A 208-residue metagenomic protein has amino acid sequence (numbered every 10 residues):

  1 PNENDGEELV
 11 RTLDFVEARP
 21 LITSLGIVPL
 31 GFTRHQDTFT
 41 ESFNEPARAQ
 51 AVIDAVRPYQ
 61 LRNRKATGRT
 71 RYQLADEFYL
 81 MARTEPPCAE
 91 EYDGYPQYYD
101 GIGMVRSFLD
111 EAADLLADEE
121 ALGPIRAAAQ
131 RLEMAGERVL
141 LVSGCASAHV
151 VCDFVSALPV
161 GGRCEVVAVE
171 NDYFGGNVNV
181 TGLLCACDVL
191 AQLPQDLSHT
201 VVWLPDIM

Functional and structural regions predicted by a protein language model:
P1-T38, A47-E77: Conserved C-terminal portion of the radical SAM core fold that forms the substrate/S-adenosylmethionine-binding
N2-N4, F32-Q36, L80-A82, A148-V150 (+1 more regions): Flexible loop/turn segments at secondary-structure boundaries
T67-D93: Active-site-facing alpha/beta catalytic cores
R83-M208: Radical SAM enzyme core and accessory elements
